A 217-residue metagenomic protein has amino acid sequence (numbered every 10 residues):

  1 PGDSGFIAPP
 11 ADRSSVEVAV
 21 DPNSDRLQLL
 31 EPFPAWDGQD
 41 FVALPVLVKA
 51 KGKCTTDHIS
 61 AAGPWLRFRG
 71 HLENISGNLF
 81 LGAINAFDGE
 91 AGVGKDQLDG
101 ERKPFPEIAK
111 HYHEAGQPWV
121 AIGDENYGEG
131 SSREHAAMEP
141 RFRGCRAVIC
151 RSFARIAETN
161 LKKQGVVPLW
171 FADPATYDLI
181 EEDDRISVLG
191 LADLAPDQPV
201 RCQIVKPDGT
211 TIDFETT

Functional and structural regions predicted by a protein language model:
P1-T217: Fe-S-dependent hydro-lyases/dehydratases of central metabolism
